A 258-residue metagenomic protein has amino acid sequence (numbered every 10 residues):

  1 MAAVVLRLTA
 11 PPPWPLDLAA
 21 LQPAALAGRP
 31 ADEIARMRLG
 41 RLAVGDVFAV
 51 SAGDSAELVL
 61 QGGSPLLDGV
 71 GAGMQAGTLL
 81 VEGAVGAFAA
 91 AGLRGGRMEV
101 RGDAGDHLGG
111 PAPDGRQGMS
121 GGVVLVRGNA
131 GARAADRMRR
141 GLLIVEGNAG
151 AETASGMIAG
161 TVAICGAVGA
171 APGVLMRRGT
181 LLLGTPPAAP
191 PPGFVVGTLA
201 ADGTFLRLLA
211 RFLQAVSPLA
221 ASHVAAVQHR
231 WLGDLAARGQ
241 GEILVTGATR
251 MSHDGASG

Functional and structural regions predicted by a protein language model:
M1-G63, G69, R101, D114 (+5 more regions): Intrinsically disordered, low-complexity terminal regions
D46, A56-R94, E99-G105, G109 (+3 more regions): Surface-facing alpha-helical segments and adjacent helix-coil boundary elements at the starts of domains
V59-Q61, Q75, L80, R94 (+10 more regions): Extracellular beta-strand solenoid repeats
